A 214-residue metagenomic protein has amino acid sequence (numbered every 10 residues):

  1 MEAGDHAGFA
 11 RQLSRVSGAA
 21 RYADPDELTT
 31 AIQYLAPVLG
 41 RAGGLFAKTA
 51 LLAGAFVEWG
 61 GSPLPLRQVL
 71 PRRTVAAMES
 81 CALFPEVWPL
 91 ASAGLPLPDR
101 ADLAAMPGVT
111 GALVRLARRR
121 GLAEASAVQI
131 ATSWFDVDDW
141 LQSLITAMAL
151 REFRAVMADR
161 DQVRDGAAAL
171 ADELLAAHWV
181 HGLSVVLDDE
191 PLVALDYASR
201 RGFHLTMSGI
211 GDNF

Functional and structural regions predicted by a protein language model:
M1-A3, Q33-G40, E79: HEAT/HEAT-like alpha-solenoid repeats
E2-S17: HEAT-repeat alpha-solenoid elements in large eukaryotic scaffold proteins
D5, R41-F46: Short inter-helical turns and helix N-cap capping residues of alpha-solenoid HEAT/ARM repeat scaffolds
G8, E27-Y34, L45, P63-P89 (+3 more regions): Structural recognition of alpha-solenoid helical scaffolds
A10-S14, Q33, A50: Alpha-helical repeat solenoid scaffolds
R15-A23, V38, A42, A55-P63: Residue-level signature of the C-terminal ends
M106-F214: Non-catalytic terminal/accessory regions
